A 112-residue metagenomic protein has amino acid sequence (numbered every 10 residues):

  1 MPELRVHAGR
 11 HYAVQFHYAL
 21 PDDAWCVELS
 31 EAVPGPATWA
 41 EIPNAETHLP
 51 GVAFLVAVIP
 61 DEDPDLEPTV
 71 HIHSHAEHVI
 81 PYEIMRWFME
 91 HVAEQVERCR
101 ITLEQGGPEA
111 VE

Functional and structural regions predicted by a protein language model:
M1-A45: Negatively charged, low-complexity tracts enriched in Asp/Glu with abundant Ser/Thr
P50-E112: Mixed-charge, Lys/Arg-enriched low-complexity segments
